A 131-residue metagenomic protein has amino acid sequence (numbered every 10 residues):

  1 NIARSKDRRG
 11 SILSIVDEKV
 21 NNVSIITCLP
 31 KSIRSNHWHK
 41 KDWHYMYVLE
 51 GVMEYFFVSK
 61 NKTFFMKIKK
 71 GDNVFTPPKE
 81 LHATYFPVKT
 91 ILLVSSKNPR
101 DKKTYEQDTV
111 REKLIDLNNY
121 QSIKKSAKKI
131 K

Functional and structural regions predicted by a protein language model:
N1-N22, K125-K131: A short, N-terminal "cap"/entry segment at the start of jelly-roll beta-barrel domains of the cupin/DSBH fold
S5, S24-K41: Conserved short histidine dyad/triad with adjacent acidic residue
I12, N36, Y55-F56, T76 (+2 more regions): Short beta-strand His + acidic residue motifs that chelate non-heme Fe in jelly-roll/DSBH and cupin folds
D17, E50, K89: ATP/adenylate-binding site constellation spanning eukaryotic-like Ser/Thr protein kinases, ABC-transporter
K19, K41, D72, E80 (+2 more regions): A generic "binding-loop/recognition-motif" signal
I26, A83, P87-K131: Double-stranded beta-helix
K41-V58: Glycine- and acidic-residue-biased ligand/ion/polar-headgroup-sensing regions
K60-P78: Short acidic-glycine-tyrosine-enriched beta hairpin
